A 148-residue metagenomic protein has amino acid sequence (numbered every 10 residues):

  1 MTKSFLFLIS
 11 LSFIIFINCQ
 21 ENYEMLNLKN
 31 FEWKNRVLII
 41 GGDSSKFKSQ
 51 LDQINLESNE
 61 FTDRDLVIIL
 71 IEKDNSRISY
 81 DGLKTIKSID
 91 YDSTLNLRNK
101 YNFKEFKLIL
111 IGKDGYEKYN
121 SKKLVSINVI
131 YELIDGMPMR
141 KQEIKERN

Functional and structural regions predicted by a protein language model:
T2-F5, F16-N148: Non-catalytic interaction/Regulatory regions outside core domains
L11-S12: Repetitive helical segments and hydrophobic/amphipathic motifs
